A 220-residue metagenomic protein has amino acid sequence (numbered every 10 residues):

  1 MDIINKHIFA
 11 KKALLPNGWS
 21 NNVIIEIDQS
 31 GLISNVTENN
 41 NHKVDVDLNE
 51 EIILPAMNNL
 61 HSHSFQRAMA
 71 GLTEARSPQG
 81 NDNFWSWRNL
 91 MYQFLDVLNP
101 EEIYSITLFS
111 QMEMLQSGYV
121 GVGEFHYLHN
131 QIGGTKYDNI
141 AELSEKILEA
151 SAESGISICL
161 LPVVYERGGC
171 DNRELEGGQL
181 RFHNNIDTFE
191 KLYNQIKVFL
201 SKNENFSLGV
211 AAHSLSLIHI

Functional and structural regions predicted by a protein language model:
M1-H42, I52-I53: N-terminal metal-binding scaffold of metallo-dependent hydrolase/deaminase domains
K11, G31, E50, H61 (+3 more regions): Divalent metal-coordination and catalytic microenvironments
I27-D28, D47-L48, N59: Short, acidic, Ser/Thr-enriched surface-loop or helix-capping motifs
A56-R67, L215: Histidine-centered catalytic micro-motifs
A68-I103, Q131-I140, R167-I186: Active-site gating loops and adjacent loop-to-helix segments of metal-dependent hydrolytic enzymes
S77-S86, Q116, G121, I156-L160: Short coil-to-beta-strand
N99-N130: Hydrophobic alpha-helical hairpins/lids featuring a short glycine-rich hinge
N130-I218: Metal-coordinating catalytic core of metallo-dependent amide/deamination hydrolases
